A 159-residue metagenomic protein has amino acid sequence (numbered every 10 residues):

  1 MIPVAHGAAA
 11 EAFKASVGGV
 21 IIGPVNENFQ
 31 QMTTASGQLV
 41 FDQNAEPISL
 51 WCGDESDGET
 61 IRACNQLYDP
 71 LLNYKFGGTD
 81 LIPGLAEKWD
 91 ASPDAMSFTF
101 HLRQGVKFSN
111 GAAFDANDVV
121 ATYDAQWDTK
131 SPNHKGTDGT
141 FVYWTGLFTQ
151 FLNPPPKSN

Functional and structural regions predicted by a protein language model:
M1, A63-L67, L81-L85, D94 (+2 more regions): Stable alpha-helical elements in mature extracytoplasmic
M1, L72, F76, D94 (+2 more regions): Sec-exported extracytoplasmic/periplasmic mature domains
M1-P47, E59-A63: Detector for C-terminal structural segments
A5-H6, S16, C52-D54, A112: Short, solvent-exposed loop/turn and secondary-structure capping segments
H6-A8, K75, Q104: A bilobed periplasmic-binding-protein/Venus flytrap-type ligand-binding module shared by bacterial periplasmic
S16, E27-Q38, I82-K88, F108-V120 (+1 more regions): Surface-exposed, Gly/Pro/Thr- and Asp/Glu-enriched linker/hinge segments that connect structured elements
D42-P93: N-terminal lobe/hinge region of extracytoplasmic solute-binding protein
S92-S109: Periplasmic solute-binding protein
